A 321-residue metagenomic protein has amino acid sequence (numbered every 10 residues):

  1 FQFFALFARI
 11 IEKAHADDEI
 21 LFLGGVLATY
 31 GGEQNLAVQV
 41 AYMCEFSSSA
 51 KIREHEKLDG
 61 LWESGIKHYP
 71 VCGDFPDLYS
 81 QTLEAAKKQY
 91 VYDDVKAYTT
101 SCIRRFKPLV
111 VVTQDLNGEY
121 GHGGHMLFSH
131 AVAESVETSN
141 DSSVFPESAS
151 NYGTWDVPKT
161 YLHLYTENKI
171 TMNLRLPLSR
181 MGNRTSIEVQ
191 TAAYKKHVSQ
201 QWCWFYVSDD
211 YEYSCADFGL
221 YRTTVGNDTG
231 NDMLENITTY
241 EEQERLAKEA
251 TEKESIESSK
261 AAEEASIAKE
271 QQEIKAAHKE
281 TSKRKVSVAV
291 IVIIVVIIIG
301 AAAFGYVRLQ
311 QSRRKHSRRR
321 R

Functional and structural regions predicted by a protein language model:
F1, Q271, G300: Function-determining sites in protein domains
F1-R105, A133-E137, D141: Active-site rim/loop-helix segments in enzyme catalytic domains that contact anionic ligands
F1-R9, D93-K253, I274, H278-R284 (+1 more regions): Metal-dependent de-N-acetylase/amidase catalytic core
S255-K279: Low-complexity, acidic polar-rich segments
V288-G305: Selective detector of the "anchor" transmembrane alpha-helix that sits immediately C-terminal
Y306-R314: Hydrophobic single-pass membrane-insertion segments
R313-R321: Cytoplasmic C-terminal tails of single-pass
